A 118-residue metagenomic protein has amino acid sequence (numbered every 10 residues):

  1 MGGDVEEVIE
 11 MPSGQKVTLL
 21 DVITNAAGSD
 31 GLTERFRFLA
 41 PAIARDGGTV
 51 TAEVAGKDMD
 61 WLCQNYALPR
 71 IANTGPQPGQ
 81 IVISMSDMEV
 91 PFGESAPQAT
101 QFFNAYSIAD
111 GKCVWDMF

Functional and structural regions predicted by a protein language model:
M1-E7, G47-A55, S107-A109: A generic short-segment signal for beta-strand/edge and adjacent turn/coil regions
M1-F36, A42-A44, M117: N-proximal, solvent-exposed amphipathic alpha-helical segments enriched in charged/polar residues
G28-E34, A44-T49, K57, E94 (+1 more regions): Exposed, flexible binding/inhibitory loops of compact, secreted disulfide-stabilized domains
R35, V54, A99-F103: Generic alpha-helical propensity signal that fires on short helical segments and nearby coil/disordered stretches
R37-V82: Mature extracytoplasmic domains of secretory-pathway proteins
P76-F118: Polar/charged, Gly/Pro-rich intrinsically disordered segments
